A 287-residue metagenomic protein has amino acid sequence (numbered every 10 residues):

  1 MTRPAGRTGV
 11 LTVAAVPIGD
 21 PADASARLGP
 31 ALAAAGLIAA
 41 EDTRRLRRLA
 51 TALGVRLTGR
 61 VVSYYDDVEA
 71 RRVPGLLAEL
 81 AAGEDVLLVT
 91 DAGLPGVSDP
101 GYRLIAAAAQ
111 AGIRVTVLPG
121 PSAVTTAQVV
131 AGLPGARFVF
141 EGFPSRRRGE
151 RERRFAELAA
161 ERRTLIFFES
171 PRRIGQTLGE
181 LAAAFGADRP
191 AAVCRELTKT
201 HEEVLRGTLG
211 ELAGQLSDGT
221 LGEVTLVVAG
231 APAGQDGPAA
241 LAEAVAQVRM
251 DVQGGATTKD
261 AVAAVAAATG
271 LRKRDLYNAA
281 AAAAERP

Functional and structural regions predicted by a protein language model:
M1-Y65: Glycine-rich, flexible N-terminal cofactor/catalytic loop recognition
T2, Y102-E161: Class I SAM-dependent methyltransferase SAM-binding "motif I" and its flanking Rossmann-like core
T2-T8, D85, T164, P171-P287: A contiguous loop/helix-start segment that scaffolds small-molecule binding in enzyme catalytic cores
L32-I38, G112-T116, T164-L165: Short active-site oxyanion
A40, V117-G120, F167, V193: General beta-strand structural signal in soluble alpha/beta enzymes
V62-R71, P144-R147: Conserved helicase motor
V68, A92-P100, R146, R172-I174: Acidic, metal-coordinating catalytic cores used for nucleic-acid/nucleotide bond scission and strand-transfer chemistry
V86-P95, L165-E169: Acidic beta-strand-to-loop metal/phosphate-binding motif
